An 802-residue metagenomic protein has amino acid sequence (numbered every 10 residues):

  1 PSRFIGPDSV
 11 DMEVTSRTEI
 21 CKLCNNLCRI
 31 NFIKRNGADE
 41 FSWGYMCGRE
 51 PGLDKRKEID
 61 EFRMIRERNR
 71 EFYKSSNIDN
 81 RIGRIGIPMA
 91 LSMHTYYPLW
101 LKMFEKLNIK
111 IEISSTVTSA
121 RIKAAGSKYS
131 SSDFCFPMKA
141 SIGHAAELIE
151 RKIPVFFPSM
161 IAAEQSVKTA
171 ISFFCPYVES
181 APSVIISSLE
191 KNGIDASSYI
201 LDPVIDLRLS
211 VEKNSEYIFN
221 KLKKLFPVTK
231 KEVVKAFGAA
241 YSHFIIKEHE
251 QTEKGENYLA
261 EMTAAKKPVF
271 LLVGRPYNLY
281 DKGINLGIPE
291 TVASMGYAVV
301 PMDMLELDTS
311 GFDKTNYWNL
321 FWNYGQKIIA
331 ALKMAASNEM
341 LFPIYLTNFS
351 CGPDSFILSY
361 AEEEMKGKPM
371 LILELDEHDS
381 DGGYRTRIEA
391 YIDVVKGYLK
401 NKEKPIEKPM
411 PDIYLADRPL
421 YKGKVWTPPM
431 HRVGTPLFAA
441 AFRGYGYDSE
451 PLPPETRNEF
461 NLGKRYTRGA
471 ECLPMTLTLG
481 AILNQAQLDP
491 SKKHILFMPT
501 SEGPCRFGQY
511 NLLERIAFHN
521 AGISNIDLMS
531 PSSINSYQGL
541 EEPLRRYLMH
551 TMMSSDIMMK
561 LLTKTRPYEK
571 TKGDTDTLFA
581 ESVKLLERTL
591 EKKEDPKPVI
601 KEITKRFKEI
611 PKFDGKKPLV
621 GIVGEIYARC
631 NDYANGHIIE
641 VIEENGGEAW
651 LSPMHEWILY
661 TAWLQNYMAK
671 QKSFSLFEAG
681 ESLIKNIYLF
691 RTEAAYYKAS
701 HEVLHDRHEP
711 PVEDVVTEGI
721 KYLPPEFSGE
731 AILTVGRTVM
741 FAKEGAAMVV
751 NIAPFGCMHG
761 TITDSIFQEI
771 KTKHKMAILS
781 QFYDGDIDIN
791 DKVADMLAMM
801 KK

Functional and structural regions predicted by a protein language model:
P1-K802: An N-terminal assembly and electron-transfer interface module characteristic of large anaerobic redox and radical
